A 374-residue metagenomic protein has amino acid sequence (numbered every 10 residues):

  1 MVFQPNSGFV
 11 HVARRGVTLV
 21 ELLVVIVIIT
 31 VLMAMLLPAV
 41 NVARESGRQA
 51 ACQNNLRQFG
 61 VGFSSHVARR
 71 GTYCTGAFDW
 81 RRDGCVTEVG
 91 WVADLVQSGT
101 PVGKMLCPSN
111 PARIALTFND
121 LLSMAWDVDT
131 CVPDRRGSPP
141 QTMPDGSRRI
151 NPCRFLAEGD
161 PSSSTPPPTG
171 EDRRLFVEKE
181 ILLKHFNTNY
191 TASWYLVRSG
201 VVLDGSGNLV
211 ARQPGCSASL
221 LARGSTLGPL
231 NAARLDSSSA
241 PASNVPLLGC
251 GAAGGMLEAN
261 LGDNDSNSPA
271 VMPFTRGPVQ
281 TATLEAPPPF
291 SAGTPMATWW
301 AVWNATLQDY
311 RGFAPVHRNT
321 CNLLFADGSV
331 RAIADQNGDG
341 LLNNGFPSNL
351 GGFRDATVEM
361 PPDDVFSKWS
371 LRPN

Functional and structural regions predicted by a protein language model:
M1-V17: N-terminal leader/signal peptides at the extreme start of proteins
R14-R48: N-terminal single-pass transmembrane signal-anchor helix
A34, A39-V89, P101: Conserved hydrophobic/amphipathic alpha-helical signal-anchor segments
V67-A68, C74-G76, R82, R113-F118 (+3 more regions): Short catalytic/ligand-binding loop motif for oxyanion handling, primarily in non-cytosolic enzymes, centered on
N110-L227: Non-catalytic, alpha-helical, charged scaffold/linker segments that couple or flank catalytic or architectural cores
D172-T306: Acidic, glycine-rich loop-and-strand cores that form catalytic or ligand-binding grooves in diverse globular domains
V279-N374: C-terminal accessory segments of extracellular proteins
